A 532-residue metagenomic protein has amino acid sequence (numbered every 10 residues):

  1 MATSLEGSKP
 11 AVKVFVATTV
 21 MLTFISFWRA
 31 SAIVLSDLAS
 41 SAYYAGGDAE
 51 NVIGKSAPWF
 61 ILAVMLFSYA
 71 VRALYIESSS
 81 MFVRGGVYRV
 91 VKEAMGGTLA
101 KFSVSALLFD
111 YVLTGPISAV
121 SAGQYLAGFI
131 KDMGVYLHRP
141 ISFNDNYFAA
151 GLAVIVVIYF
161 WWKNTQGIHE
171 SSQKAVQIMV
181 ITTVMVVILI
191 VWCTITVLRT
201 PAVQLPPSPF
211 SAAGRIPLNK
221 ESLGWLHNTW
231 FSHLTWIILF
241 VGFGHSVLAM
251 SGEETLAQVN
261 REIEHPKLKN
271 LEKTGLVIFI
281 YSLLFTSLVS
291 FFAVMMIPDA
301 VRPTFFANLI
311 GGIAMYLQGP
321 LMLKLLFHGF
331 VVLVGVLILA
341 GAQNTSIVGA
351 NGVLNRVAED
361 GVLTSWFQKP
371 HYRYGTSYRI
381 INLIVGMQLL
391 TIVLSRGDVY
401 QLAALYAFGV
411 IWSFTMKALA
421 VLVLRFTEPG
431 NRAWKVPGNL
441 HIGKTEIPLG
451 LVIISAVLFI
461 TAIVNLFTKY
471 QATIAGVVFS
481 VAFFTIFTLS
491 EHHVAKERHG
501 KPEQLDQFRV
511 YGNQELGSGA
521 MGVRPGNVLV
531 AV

Functional and structural regions predicted by a protein language model:
M1-A45, S80, R89-E93, G97-T98 (+2 more regions): Membrane-interface "cap" regions at the ends of multi-pass membrane proteins
L35, A63-A70, I181-V197, L268-D299 (+1 more regions): Selective recognition of specific alpha-helical transmembrane segments in multi-pass small-molecule
G46-A106, P116-V156, I280-S287: Extracellular loop-to-transmembrane helix junctions
V91, G96, D132, R215-N228 (+2 more regions): TM-loop-TM module centered on a large, flexible mid-protein loop between adjacent transmembrane helices in multi-pass
G97-A100, S142-V154, E262-T286, N355-L394 (+1 more regions): Loop-to-transmembrane helix boundary motifs in multi-pass membrane proteins
K174, W366-R379, T415-L466, K501-F508: C-terminal membrane-solvent junction of multi-pass transporters and transport-like membrane proteins
T183-L223, F291-P298, K417-A433, T488-K501: Hydrophobic alpha-helical segments and their helix-loop junctions in multi-pass secondary transporters
D398-A404, G409, I442-E497: A generic transmembrane alpha-helix motif of multi-pass inner-membrane proteins
